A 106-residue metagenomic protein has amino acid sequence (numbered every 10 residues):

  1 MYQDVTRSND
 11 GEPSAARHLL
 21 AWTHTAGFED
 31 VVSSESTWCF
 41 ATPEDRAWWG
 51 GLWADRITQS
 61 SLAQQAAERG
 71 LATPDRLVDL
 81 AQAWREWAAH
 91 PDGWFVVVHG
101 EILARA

Functional and structural regions predicted by a protein language model:
M1-D45: Conserved catalytic/acceptor-binding region of the Class I
F28, R105-A106: C-terminal beta-strand of the catalytic ATP-binding
V32-F95: C-terminal helical/coil "lid" or tail adjacent to the Rossmann-like core of SAM-dependent
V96-L103: Short hydrophobic/aromatic beta-strand or adjacent loop that forms the aromatic wall/cage of a ligand/substrate-binding
